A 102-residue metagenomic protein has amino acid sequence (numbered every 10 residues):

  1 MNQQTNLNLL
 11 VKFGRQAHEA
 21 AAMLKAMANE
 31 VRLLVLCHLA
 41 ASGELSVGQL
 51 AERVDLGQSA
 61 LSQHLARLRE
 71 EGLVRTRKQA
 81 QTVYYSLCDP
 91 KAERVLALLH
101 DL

Functional and structural regions predicted by a protein language model:
M1-R15: Short, intrinsically disordered or compositionally biased N-terminal tails of bacterial proteins
G14-G57, Q79, V83-K91, H100: N-terminal helix-turn-helix DNA-binding core of bacterial DNA-binding proteins
E52, R69-E70: Alpha-helical residues within the helix-turn-helix
H64: Residues within the DNA-recognition helix of helix-turn-helix
V95: Residues that scaffold the ATP/ADP-binding catalytic core of kinase and kinase-like folds
